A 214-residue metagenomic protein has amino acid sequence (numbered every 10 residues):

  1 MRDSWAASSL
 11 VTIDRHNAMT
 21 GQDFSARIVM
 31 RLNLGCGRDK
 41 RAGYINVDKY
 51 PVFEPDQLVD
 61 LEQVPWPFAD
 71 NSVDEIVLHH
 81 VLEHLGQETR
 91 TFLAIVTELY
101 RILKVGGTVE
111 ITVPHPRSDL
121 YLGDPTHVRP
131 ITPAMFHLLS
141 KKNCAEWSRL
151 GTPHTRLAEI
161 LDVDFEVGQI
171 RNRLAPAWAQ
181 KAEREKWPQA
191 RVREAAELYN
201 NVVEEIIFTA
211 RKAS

Functional and structural regions predicted by a protein language model:
W5, S9-I13: Class I SAM-dependent methyltransferase Rossmann-like catalytic core, especially the SAM/SAH-binding loop
I13-F24, I28: Conserved alpha-helix/loop element of class I SAM-dependent methyltransferases that forms part of the SAM/SAH-binding
V29-V64: Class I SAM-dependent methyltransferase SAM/SAH-binding core
Q63, E83-Q87, L138: Active-site micro-motifs of SAM-dependent methyltransferase domains
V64-E75: A short acidic, Gly/Pro-enriched loop at the edge of an enzyme's catalytic core that lines a small-molecule cofactor
D74-R90: A short SAM/SAH-binding and catalytic strip from SAM-dependent methyltransferases
T89-A94, E98, T108-S214: S-adenosyl-L-methionine-dependent methyltransferase catalytic module, highlighting the catalytic core
